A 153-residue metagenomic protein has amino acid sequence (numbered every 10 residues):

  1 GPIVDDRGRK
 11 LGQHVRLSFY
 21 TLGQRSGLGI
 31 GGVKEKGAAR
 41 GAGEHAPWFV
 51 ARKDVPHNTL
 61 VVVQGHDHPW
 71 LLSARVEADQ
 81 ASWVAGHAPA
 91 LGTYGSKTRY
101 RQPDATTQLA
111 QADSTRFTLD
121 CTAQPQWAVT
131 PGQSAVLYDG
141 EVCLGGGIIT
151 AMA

Functional and structural regions predicted by a protein language model:
G1-A153: AMP-forming adenylation/ATP pyrophosphatase catalytic core
